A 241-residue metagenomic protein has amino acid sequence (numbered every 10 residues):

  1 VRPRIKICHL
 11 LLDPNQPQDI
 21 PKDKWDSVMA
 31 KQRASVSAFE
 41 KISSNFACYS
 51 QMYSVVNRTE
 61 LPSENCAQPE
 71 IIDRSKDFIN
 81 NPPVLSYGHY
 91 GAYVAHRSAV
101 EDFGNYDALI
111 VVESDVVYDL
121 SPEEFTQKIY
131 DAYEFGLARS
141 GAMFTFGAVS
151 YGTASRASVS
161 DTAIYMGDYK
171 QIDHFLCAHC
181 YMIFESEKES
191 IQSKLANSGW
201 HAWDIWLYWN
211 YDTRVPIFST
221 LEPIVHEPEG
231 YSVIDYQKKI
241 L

Functional and structural regions predicted by a protein language model:
V1-V112, V116-L241: An acidic/histidine-cluster motif and surrounding catalytic segment that typifies divalent-metal-assisted enzyme active
